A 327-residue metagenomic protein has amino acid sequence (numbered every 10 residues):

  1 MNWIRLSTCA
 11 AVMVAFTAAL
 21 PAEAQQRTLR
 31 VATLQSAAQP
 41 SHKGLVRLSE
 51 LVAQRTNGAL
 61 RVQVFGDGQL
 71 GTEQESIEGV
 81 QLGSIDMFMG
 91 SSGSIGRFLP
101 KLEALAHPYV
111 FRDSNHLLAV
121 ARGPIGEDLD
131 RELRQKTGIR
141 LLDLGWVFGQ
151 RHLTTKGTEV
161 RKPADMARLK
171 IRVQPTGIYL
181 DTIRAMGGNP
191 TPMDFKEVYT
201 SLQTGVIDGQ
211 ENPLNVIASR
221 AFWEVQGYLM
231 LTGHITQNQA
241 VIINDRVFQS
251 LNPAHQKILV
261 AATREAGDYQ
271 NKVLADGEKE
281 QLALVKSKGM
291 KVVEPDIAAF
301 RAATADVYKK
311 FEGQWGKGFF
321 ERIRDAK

Functional and structural regions predicted by a protein language model:
M1-A10: Bacterial N-terminal signal peptides that target proteins for export
W3-I4, F16, R27: Absolute N-terminal positional cue centered near the fourth residue
C9, Q25-H116, I125-K327: N-terminal secretory/targeting leader peptides
F16-A18, P40: Juxtamembrane/membrane-water interface recognition
A18-A24: Sec/Tat signal peptide C-region and signal peptidase I cleavage site
